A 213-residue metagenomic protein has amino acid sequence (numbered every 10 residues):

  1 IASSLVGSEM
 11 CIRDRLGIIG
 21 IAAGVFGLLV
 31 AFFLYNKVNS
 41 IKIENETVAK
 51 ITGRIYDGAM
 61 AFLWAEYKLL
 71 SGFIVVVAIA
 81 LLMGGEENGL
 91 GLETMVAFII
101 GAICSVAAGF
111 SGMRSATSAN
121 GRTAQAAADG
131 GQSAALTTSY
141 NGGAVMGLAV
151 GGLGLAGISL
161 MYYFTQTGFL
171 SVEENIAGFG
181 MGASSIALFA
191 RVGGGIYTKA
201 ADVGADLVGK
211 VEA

Functional and structural regions predicted by a protein language model:
I1-I12: Single conserved hydrophobic/aromatic residue that forms the stacking wall/gate of nucleotide- or nucleobase-binding
R13-I43, V48-A49, G53, M60-A213: Hydrophobic alpha-helical transmembrane segments
